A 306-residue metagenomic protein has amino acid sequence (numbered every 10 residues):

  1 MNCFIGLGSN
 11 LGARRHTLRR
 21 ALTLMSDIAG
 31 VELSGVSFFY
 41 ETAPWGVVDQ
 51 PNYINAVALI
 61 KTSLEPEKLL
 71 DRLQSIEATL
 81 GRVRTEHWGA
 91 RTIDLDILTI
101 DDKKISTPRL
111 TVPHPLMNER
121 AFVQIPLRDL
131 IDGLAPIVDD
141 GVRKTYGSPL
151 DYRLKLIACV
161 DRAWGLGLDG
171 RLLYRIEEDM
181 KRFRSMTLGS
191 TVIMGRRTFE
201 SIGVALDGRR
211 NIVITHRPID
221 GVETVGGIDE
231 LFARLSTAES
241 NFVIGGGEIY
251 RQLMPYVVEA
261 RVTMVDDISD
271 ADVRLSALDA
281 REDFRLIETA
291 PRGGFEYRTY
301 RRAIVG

Functional and structural regions predicted by a protein language model:
M1-Y152: Core catalytic alpha/beta fold that binds nucleotide/phospho-ligands
Y152-G306: Enzymes that bind and transform nitrogen-containing heteroaromatic metabolites
